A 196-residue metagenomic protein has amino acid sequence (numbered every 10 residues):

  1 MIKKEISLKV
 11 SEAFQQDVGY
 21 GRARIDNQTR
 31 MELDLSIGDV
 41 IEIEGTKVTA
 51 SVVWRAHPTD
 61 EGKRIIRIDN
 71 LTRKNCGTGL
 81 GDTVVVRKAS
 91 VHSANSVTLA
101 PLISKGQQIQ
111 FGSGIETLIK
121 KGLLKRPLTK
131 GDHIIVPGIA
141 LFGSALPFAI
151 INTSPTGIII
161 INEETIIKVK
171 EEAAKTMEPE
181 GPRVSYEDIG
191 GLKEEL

Functional and structural regions predicted by a protein language model:
M1-Y20: Generic start-of-chain signal for non-secretory N-termini
V18, N27-M31, S36-L196: AAA+ P-loop ATPase mechanoenzymes
